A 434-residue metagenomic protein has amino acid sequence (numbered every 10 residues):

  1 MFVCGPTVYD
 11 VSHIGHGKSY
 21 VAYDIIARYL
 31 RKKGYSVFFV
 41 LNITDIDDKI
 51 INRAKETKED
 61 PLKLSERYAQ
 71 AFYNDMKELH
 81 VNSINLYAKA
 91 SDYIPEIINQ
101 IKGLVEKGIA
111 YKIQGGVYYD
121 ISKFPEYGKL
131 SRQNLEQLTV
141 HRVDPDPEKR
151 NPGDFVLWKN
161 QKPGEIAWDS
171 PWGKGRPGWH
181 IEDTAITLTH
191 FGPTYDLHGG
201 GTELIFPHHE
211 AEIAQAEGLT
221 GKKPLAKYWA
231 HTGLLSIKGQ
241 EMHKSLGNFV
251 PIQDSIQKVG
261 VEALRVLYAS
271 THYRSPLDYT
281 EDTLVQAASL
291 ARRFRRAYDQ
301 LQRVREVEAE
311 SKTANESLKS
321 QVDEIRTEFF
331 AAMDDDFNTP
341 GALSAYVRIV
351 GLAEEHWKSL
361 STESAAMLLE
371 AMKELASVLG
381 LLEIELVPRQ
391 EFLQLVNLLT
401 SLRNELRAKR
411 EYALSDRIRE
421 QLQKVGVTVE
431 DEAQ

Functional and structural regions predicted by a protein language model:
M1-H80, V429-E430: N-terminal, positively charged nucleic-acid-binding surface of large information/translation enzymes
M1-Y9, Y23-D24, F38, N74 (+1 more regions): Alpha-helical recognition segments enriched in aromatics with Gly/Pro capping that present substrate-recognition
R31, V105, Q423: Anion (oxyanion) recognition and catalysis
S36, D60, N82, T194 (+3 more regions): Short coil/loop linkers at secondary-structure junctions
I43-D47, A69-F72, N82-I97, G115-F124: Short, glycine/charge-rich beta-strand/loop segments that flank catalytic centers and engage negatively charged groups
A54-P61, N85-S91, G201: The substrate-binding groove and active-site-proximal loops of carbohydrate-active enzymes, especially glycoside
E241-M242, F249-Q434: Structural preference for alpha-helix termini/caps and helix-kink/transition segments
